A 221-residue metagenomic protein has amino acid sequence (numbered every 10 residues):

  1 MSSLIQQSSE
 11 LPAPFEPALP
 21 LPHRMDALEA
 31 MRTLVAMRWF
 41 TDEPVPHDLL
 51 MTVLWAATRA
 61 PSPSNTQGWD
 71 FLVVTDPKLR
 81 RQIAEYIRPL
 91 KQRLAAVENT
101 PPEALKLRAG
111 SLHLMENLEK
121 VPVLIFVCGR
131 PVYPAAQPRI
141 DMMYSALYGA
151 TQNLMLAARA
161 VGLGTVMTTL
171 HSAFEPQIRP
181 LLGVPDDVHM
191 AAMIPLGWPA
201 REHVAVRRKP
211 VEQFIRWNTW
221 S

Functional and structural regions predicted by a protein language model:
S2-H23, M37, A191-S221: C-terminal helix-cap and adjacent tail motif
L4, L72-L147: Glycine/small-residue-rich phosphate/adenosyl-binding loop
A36-T52: A short N-terminal beta-strand-loop micro-motif at the entrance of redox/enzyme domains
W55-A56, R108-H113, I178-L181, R201: Glycine-rich, charged/polar anion/phosphate-binding loops that engage phosphate groups from diverse ligands
W55-A57, I125, P131-P180: Small-aliphatic-rich amphipathic alpha-helix that forms the alpha element of a beta-alpha
T58-T66: Glycine-rich phosphate/pyrophosphate-binding beta-alpha loops
N65-G68, E119-V121, H189: Short, basic and Ser/Thr-rich N-terminal targeting/leader segments
K91-T100, L182-R207: A glycine-rich helix N-cap at a beta->alpha junction
